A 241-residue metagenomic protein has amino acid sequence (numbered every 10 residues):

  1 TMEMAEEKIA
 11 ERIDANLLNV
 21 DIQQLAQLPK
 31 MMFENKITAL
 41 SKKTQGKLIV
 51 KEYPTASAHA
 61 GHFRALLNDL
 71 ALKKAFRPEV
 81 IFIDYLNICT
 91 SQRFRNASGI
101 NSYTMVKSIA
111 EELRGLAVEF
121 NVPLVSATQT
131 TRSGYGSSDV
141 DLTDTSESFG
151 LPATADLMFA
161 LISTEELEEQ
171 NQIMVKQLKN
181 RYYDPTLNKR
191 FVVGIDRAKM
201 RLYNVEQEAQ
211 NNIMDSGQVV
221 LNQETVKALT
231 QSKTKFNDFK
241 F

Functional and structural regions predicted by a protein language model:
T1-R77, T145, R190-F191: Cytosolic-facing regulatory segments adjacent to core modules
E3, V50, D84, L113 (+2 more regions): Conserved RecA-like P-loop NTPase ATPase core
E3-M4, S126-T131, T164: A short beta-strand-to-loop transition that corresponds to the Sensor-1 phosphate-sensing loop of AAA+ P-loop ATPases
E6-E11, I88-R93, S133-G136: Short acidic/His/Gly/Ser-rich catalytic and metal-binding motifs that mark active-site loops of diverse hydrolases
I49-K51, V125, F159: Hydrophobic/aromatic beta-strand patches that form the interior of the parallel beta-sheet core in alpha/beta enzyme
I49-V118: Phosphate-binding/switch loop-helix module in NTP-utilizing enzymes
G61-P78, A97, G115-F120, R132-F241: C-terminal regions of RecA-like/P-loop NTPase motor modules
F82-I83, V122-Q129: Structural recognition of the conserved hydrophobic beta-strand(s) that form the central parallel beta-sheet of P-loop
